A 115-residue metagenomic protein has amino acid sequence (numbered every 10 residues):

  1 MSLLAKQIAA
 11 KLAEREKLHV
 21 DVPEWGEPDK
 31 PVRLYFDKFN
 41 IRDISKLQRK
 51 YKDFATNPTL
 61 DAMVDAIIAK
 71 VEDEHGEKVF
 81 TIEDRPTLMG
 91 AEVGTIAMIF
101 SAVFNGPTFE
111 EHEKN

Functional and structural regions predicted by a protein language model:
M1-R49: Short, charged/polar N-terminal "headpieces" of proteins
P28-N115: Short, surface-exposed, charged amphipathic helix/loop patches that serve as local interaction elements
